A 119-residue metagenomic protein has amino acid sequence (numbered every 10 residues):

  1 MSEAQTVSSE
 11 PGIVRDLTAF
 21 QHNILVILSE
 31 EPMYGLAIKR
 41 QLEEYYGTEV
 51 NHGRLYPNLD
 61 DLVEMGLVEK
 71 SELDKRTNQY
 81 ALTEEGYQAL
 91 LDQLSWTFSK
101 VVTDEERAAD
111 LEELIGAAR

Functional and structural regions predicted by a protein language model:
M1-E3, N23, R119: Long, compositionally biased intrinsically disordered regions
M1-V14: Short, Lys/Arg-enriched N-terminal segment that forms or immediately precedes the first helix of a structured domain
G12-N51: N-terminal helix-turn-helix DNA-binding core of bacterial DNA-binding proteins
F20, R54-N58, N78: Short, conserved alpha-helical segments within structured domains
L25, L55-M65: Basic amphipathic alpha-helical segments that dock to polyanions
V63-A81: Beta-hairpin "wing" of winged helix-turn-helix
K75-L94: Basic, amphipathic "hinge/linker" alpha-helix immediately C-terminal to the N-terminal HTH DNA-binding motif
D92-R119: Amphipathic alpha-helical dimerization/coiled-coil segments that flank or bridge DNA-binding/regulatory modules
